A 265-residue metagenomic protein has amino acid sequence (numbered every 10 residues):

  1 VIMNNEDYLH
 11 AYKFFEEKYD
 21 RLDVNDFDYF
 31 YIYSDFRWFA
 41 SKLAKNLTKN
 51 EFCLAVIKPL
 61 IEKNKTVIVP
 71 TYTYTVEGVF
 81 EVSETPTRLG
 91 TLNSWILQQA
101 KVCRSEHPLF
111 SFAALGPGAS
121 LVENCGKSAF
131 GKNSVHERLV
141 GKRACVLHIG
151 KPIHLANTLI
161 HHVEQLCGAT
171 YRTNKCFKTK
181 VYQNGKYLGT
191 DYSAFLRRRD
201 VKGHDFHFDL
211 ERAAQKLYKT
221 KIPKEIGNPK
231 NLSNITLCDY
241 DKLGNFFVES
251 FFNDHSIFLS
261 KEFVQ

Functional and structural regions predicted by a protein language model:
V1-Q265: N-terminal and secondary-structure boundary signal
